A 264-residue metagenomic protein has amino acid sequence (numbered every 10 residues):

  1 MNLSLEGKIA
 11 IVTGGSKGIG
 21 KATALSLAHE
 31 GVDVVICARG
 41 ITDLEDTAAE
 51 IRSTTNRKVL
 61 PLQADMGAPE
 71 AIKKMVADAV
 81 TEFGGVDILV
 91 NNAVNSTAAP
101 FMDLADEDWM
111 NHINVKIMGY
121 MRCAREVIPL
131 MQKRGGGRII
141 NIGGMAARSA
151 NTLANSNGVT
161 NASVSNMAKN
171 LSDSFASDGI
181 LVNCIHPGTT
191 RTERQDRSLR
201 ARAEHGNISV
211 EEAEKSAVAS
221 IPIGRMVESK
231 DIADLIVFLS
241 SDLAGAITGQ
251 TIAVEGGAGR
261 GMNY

Functional and structural regions predicted by a protein language model:
I9, S16-G18: Conserved glycine-rich cofactor-binding loop
I19, S149, R225, I236-V237 (+1 more regions): Short C-terminal tail/terminal secondary-structure segment of NAD(P)H-dependent dehydrogenase/reductase domains
P100-F101, E107-I113, A217: Substrate-binding pocket helix/loop in short-chain dehydrogenase/reductase
L104, A150-V159, N170, S198: Active-site loop-to-helix junction immediately N-terminal to the catalytic Tyr of the SDR YXXXK motif in Rossmann-fold
A124, T160-N161, A168: Active-site helix of classical SDR
P129, D173-S174, G245: Alpha-helical segment proximal to the catalytic Tyr-Lys
A176, L181, I247-G249: Short, small/polar-rich loop/turn modules that mediate ligand/substrate recognition or access, typified
